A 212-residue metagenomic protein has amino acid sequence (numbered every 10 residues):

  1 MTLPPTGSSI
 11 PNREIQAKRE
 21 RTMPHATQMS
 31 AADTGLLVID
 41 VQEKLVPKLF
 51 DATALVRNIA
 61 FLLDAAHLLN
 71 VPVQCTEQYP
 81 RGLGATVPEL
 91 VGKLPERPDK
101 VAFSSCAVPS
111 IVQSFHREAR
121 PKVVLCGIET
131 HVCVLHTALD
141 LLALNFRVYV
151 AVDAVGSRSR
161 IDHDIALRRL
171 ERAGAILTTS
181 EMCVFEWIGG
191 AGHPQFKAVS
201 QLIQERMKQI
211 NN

Functional and structural regions predicted by a protein language model:
M1-T22: N-terminal amphipathic/basic-hydrophobic helices that include classical n-h-c signal peptides and signal-anchor
I15-G35, L68-L69, R81-N212: Active-site-adjacent betaalpha module
A31-A32, L49-Q74, P80: A short alpha/beta connector and helix-capping loop motif
G35-V41: N-terminal nucleotide-binding beta1-loop-alpha1 segment
V41, Q78, D153: Active-site loop/turn elements of alpha/beta-hydrolase fold enzymes, especially the short glycine-/histidine-rich
E43-P47: Short acidic, Gly/Ser-rich segments with clustered Asp/Glu that frequently serve as metal-coordination loops in enzyme
